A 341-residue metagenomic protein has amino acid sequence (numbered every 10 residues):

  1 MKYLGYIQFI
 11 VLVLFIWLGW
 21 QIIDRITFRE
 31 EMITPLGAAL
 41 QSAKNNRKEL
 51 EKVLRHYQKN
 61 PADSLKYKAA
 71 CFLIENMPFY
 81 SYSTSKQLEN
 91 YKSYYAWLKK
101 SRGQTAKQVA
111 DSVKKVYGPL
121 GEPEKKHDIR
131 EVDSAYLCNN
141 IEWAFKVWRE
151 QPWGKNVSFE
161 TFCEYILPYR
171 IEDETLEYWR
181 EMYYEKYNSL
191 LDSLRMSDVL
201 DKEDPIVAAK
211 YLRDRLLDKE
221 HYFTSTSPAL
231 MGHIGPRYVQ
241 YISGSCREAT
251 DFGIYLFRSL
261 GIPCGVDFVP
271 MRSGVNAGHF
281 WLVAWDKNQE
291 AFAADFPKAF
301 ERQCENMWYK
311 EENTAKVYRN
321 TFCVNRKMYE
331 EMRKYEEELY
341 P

Functional and structural regions predicted by a protein language model:
M1-Q21: N-terminal Sec-pathway targeting helices
F15-A39: Membrane-interface motif at the C-terminal end of an N-terminal transmembrane signal
Q21-D24, S101, V147, P152 (+6 more regions): Short, isolated positions within intrinsically disordered regulatory regions of eukaryotic proteins
E31-L40, K44, K59-N60, D198-R215 (+2 more regions): Hydrophobic/aromatic-rich core segments of domains that either
T34, E51-K52, K59-Y241: Secondary-structure boundary elements
R47-K48: Amphipathic, rod-like alpha-helical scaffolds used for oligomerization/assembly
E338: Zinc-dependent metallohydrolase catalytic domains
